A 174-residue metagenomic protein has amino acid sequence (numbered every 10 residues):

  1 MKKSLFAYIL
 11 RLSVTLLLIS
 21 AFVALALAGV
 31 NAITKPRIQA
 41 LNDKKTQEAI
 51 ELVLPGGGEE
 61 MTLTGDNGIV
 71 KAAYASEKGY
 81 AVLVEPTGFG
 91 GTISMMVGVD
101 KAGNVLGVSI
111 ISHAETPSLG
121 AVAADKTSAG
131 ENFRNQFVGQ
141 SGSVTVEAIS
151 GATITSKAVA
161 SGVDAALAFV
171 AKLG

Functional and structural regions predicted by a protein language model:
K2-G174: Flexible, solvent-exposed loop/hinge segments and secondary-structure transition points
